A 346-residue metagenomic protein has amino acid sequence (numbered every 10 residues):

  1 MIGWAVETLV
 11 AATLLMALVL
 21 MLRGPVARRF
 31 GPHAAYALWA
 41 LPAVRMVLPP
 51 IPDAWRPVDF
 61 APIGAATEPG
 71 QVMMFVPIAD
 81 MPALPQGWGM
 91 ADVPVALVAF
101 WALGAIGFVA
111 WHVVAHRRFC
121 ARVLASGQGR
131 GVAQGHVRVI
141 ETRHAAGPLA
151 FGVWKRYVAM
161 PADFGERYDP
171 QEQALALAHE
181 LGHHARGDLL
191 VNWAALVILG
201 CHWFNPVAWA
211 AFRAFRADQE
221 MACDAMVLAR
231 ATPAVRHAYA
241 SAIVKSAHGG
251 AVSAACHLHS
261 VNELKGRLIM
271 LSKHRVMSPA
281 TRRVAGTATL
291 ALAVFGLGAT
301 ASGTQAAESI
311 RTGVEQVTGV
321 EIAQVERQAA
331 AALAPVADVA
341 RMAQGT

Functional and structural regions predicted by a protein language model:
M1-H136, V153, F164-E166, T304-R327 (+1 more regions): Hydrophobic membrane-embedded segments
I2, A83-R117, G147, K245 (+1 more regions): Cytosolic-facing loops and C-terminal tails of multi-pass membrane proteins
L22, V26, F30, G182 (+3 more regions): Juxtamembrane interface helices immediately C-terminal to a transmembrane segment
P52-A54, V114, F119-A121, A178 (+2 more regions): Short helix/loop segments within enzyme catalytic domains that coordinate or immediately flank catalytic cofactors
G147-D169: Active-site scaffold of zinc-dependent metalloenzymes
A159, Y168-L181, A185, L189 (+1 more regions): Short alpha-helical catalytic segment bearing the HExxH-like zincin motif of zinc-dependent metalloproteases
R186-R216: A Zn2+-metalloprotease active-site environment signal
